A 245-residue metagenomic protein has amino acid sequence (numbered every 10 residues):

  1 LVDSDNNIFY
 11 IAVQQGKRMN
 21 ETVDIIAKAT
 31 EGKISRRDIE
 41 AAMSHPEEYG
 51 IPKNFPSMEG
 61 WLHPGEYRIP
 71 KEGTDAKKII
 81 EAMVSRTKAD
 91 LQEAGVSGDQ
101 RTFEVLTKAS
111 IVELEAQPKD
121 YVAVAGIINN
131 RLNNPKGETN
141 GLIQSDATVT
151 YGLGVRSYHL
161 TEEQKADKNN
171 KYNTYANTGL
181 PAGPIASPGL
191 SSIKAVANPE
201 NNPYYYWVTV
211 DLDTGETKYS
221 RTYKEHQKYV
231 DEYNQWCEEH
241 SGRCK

Functional and structural regions predicted by a protein language model:
L1-N7, M19, E40-G50: Proteins with a high burden of low-complexity, intrinsically disordered sequence enriched in S/T/G/P/A and R, requiring
D3-G32, V96-T102: Glycine-rich loop/hinge motif
T30-G32, H45-K245: Bacterial extracytoplasmic/cell-wall-associated proteins, especially those involved in peptidoglycan
K33-E40: Short, surface-exposed acidic
